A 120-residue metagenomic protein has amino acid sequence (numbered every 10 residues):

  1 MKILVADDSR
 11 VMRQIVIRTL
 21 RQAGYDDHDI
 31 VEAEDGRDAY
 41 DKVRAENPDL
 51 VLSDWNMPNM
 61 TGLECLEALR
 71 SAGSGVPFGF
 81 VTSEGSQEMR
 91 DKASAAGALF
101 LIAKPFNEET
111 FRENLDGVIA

Functional and structural regions predicted by a protein language model:
D8, K104: A Lys-centered signature of the CheY-like receiver
R10-V31: Two-component/phosphorelay signaling modules centered on CheY-like receiver
D35-D38, T61-E64: Acidic catalytic/metal-coordinating carboxylates
E46-L52: Active-site beta3 strand of CheY-like receiver
D54, T82: Active-site residues of response regulator receiver
M57: Receiver (REC) domain active-site loop signature in two-component systems and cognate sites in sensor histidine kinases
E64, G85-F100: Alpha4 helix (beta4-alpha4-beta5 surface) of REC/receiver domains from two-component response regulators
E88, F106-L115: C-terminal output helix
